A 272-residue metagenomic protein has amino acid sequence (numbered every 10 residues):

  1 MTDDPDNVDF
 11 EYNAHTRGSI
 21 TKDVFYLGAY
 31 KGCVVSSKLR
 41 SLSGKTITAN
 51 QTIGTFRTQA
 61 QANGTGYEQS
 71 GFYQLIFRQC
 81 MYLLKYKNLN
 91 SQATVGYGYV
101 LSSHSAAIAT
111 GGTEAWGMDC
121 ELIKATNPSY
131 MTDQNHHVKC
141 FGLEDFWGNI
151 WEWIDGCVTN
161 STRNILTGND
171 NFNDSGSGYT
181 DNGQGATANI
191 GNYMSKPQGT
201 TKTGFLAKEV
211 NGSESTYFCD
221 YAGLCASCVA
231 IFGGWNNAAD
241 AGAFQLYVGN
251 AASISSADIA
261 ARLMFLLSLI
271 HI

Functional and structural regions predicted by a protein language model:
T2-D145: Short aromatic-cysteine micro-motif
A29, V35-K38, R78, E152-I154 (+2 more regions): Short helix/loop capping segments that flank catalytic or ligand/cofactor-binding pockets
I76, A106-G111, W116, I123 (+3 more regions): C-terminal, surface-exposed recognition/capping segments
N160-D170: A short, polar/charged loop-to-alpha-helix boundary motif
